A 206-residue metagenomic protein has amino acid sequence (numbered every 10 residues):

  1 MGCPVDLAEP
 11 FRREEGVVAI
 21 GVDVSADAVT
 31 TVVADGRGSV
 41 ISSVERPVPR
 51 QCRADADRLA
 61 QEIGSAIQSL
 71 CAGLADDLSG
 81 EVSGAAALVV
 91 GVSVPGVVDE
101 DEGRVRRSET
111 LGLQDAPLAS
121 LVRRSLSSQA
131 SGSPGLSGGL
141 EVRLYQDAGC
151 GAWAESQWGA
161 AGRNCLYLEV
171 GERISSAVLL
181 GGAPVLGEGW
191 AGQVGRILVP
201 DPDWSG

Functional and structural regions predicted by a protein language model:
M1-E15, S128-S137: Actinobacteria-biased recognition of intrinsically disordered, low-complexity terminal regions
P4-S43, N164-A183: Gly/Thr-rich phosphate-binding beta-strand-loop-beta motif of the actin/hexokinase/Hsp70
G16-R58, R104-V105, E188-D203: Short glycine-rich, Thr/Ser-proximal phosphate-binding strand/loop in the N-terminal lobe of ATP-dependent enzymes
A34, A154-E155, A177-G181, V185-G187 (+1 more regions): Short beta-strand-to-turn element immediately C-terminal to the catalytic PLP-Schiff-base lysine in fold type I
V48-G64, Q68-A72, G84-G91, G96-L166 (+1 more regions): Glycine-rich phosphate-binding loop and adjoining helix at the ATP-binding site of ATP-dependent phosphoryl-transfer
A85, A161, G171-R173, G192-V194: Short gly/pro-enriched beta-turn/loop segments at secondary-structure junctions
G96-V98, S108, I174-L186: Active-site and channel-lining beta-strand-loop segments that bind or position nucleotide-derived/phosphorylated
